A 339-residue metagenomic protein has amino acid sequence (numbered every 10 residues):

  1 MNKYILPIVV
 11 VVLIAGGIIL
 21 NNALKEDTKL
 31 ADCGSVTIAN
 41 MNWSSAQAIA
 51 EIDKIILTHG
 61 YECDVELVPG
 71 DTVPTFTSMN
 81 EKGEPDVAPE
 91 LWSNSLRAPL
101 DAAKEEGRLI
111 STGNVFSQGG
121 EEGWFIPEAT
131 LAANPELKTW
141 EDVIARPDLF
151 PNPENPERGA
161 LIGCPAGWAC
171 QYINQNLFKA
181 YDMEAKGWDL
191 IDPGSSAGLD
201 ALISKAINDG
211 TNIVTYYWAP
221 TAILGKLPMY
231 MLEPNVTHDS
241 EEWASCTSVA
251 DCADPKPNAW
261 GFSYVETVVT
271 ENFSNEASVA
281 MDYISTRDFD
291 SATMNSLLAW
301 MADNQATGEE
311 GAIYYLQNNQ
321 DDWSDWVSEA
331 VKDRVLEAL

Functional and structural regions predicted by a protein language model:
L24-I38, F150-R158, S324-W326: Immediate post-signal peptide segment of exported/extracytoplasmic ligand-binding proteins
L30-S45, C63-V68, R158-I162, I284: Short, well-ordered beta-strand elements
S44-C63, N176-L177: Short, polar/charged alpha-helical segment
S45, Q171-K186, S196-N208, A222 (+1 more regions): An extracytoplasmic/periplasmic, membrane-proximal ligand-sensing/linker region
T77-S78, P85-W92, I162-W243: Ligand-binding pocket segment of bilobal, Venus flytrap-like solute-binding proteins
R108-I162: A conserved helix-loop-strand patch within extracytoplasmic ligand-binding domains of the periplasmic binding
E121-A132, S263-E276, L297-W300: A bilobed periplasmic-binding-protein/Venus flytrap-type ligand-binding module shared by bacterial periplasmic
G225-D288: C-terminal lobe and pocket-closing loops of periplasmic/extracytoplasmic Venus-flytrap solute-binding proteins
